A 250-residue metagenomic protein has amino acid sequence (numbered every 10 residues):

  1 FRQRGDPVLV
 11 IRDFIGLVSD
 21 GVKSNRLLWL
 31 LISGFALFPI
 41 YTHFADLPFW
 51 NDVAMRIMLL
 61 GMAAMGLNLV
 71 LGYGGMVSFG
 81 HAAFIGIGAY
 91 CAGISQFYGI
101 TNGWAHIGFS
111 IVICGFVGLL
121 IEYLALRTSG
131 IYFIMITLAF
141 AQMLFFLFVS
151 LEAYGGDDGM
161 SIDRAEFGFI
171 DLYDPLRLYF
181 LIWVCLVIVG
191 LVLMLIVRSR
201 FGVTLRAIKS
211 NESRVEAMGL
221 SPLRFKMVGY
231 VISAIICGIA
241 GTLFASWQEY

Functional and structural regions predicted by a protein language model:
F1-Y250: Transmembrane alpha-helices and adjacent helix-loop boundaries
